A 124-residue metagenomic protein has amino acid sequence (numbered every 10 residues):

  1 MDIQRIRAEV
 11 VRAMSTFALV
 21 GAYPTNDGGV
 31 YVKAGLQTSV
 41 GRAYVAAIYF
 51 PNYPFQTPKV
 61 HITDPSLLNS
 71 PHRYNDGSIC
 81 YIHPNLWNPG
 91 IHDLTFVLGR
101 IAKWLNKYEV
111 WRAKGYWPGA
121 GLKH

Functional and structural regions predicted by a protein language model:
D2-Q4, S70: Feature detects long, helix-prone N-terminal segments enriched in hydrophobes
Q4, A8, H92-T95: Generic alpha-helical secondary structure signal
I6-V11, A22, K33, K114-H124: Charge-rich (especially acidic), low-complexity segments
E9, A13-T16, R100, W104: Residues that form generic nucleotide/phosphate-binding pockets
L19-L86, I91-H92: Compact alpha/beta protein-protein interaction domains typified by the UBC
P71-H124: Domain-level detector for trafficking modules
